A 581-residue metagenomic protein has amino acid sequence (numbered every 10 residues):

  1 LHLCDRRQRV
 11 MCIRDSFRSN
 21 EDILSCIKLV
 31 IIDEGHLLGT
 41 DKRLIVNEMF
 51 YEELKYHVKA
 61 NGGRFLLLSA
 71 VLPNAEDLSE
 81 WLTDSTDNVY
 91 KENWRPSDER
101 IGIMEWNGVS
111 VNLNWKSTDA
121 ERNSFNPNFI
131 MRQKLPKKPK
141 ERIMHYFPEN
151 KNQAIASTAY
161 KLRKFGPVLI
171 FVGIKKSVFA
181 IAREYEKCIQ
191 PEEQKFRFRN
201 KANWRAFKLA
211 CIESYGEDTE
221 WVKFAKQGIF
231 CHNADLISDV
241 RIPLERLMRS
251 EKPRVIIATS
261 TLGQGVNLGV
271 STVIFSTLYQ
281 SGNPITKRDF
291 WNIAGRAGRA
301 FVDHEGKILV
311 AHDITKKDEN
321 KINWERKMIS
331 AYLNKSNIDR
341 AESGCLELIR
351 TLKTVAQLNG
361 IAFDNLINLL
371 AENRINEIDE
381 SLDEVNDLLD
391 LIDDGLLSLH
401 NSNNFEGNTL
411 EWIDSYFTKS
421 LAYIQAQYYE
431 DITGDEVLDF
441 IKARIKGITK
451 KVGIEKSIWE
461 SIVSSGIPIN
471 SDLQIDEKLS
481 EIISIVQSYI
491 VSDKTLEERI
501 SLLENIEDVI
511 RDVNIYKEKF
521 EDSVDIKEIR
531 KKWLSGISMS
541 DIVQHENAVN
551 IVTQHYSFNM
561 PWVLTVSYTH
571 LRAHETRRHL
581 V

Functional and structural regions predicted by a protein language model:
L1, I155-S157, R163-V255, N283-R288: Conserved C-terminal RecA-like helicase domain
H2-R9, I13, H570-L580: Single conserved hydrophobic/aromatic residue that forms the stacking wall/gate of nucleotide- or nucleobase-binding
R6, V10, R14-C26: Conserved helix/coil segment N-terminal to the catalytic DExD/H
I23-Y56: SF2 helicase catalytic motif II
D77, D87-G173: Conserved interdomain linker/interface between the two RecA-like ATPase lobes of SF2 helicase motors
P253-R254, G263-R296, A300: Conserved RecA-like helicase motor core of SF1/SF2 enzymes
R296-K321: Conserved segment of the helicase C-terminal RecA-like domain
D414-R572, R577, V581: C-terminal accessory/interaction regions of large nucleic acid-associated machines
